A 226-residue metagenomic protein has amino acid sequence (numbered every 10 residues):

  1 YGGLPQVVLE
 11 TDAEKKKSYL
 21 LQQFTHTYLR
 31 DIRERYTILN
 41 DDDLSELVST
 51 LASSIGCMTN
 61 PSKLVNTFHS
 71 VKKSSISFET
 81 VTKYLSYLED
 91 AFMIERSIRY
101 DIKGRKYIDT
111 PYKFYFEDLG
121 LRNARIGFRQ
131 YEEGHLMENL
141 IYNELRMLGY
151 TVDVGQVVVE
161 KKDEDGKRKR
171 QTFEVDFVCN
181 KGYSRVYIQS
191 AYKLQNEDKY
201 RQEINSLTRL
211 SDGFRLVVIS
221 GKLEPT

Functional and structural regions predicted by a protein language model:
G2: Conserved "landmark" site that anchors the functional core of diverse proteins
P5, L121-R122, V159, K193 (+1 more regions): Short, solvent-exposed loop/turn segments at secondary-structure junctions
V8-R185: Accessory nucleic acid-recognition modules appended to NTPase machines
I188: Conserved beta3 VAIK motif of the Hanks protein kinase fold
A191-P225: Catalytic cores of nucleic-acid endonucleases
